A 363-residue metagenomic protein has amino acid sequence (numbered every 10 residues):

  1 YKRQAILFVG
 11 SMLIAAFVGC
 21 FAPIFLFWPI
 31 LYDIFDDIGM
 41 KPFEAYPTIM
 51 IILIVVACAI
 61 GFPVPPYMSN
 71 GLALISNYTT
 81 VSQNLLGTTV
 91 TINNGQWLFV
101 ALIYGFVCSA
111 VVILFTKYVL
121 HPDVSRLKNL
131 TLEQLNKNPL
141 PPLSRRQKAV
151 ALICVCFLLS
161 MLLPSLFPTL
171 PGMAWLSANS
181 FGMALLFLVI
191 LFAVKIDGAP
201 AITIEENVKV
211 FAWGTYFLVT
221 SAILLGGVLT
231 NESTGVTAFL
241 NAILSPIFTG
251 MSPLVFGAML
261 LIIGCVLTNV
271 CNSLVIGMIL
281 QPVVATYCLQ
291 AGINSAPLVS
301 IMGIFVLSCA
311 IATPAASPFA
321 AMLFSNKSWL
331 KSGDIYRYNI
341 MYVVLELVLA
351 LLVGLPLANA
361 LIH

Functional and structural regions predicted by a protein language model:
K2-I30, T249-A296, G303: Hydrophobic alpha-helical transmembrane segments of multi-pass integral membrane proteins, predominantly secondary
Q4, C58-A59, A212-L225, P282-G292: Small-residue-rich segments of transmembrane alpha-helices in multi-pass membrane proteins, especially helix faces
Q4-I6, I51, L98, L102 (+6 more regions): Hydrophobic alpha-helical transmembrane segments
I6-P23, P42-A45, L53-M68, Y104-C108 (+4 more regions): Helix-loop-helix module between adjacent transmembrane segments
F21-D36, I51, P65-L85, A238-A242 (+3 more regions): Re-entrant/interfacial helical elements at transmembrane boundaries that shape and gate the permeation pathway
D36-L127, N138-P142, N294, A320-A358 (+1 more regions): Membrane-core helix-loop-helix motifs of multi-pass transport proteins
Q96-F239, M341-L347, L351-H363: Hydrophobic transmembrane alpha-helices of multi-pass small-molecule transporters
T234-M251: Membrane-interface interhelical connector segments
